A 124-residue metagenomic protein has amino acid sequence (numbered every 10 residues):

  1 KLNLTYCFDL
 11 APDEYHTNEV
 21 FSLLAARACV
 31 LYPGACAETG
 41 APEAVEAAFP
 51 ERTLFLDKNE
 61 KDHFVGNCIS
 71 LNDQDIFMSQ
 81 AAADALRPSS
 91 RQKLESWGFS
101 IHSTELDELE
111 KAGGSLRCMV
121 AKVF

Functional and structural regions predicted by a protein language model:
K1-F124: Histidine/cysteine-enriched polar flanking segments
